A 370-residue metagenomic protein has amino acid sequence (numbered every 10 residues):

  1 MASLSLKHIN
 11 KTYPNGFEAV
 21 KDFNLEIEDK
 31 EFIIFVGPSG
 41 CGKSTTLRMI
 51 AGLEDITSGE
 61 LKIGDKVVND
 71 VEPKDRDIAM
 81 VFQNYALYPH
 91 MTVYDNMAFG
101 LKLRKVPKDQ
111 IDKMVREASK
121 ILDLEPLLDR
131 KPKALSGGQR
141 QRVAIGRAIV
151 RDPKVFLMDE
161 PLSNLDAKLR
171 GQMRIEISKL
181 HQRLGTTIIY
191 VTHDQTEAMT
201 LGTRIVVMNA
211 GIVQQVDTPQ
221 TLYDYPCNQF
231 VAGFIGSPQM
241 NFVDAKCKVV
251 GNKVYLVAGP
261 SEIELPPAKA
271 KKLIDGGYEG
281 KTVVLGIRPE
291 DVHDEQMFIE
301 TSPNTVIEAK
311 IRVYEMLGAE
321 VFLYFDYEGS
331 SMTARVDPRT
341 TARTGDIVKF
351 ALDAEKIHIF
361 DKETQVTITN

Functional and structural regions predicted by a protein language model:
G16-E18: Short coil-to-beta microelement around the adenine-binding A-loop and adjacent beta1/P-loop entry of ABC ATPase
V36-P38: The feature captures the beta-strand-to-loop junction immediately N-terminal to the Walker
A51: Helix-to-loop junction immediately C-terminal to a conserved catalytic motif
T57-E60, Q110, A210, I357: Conserved coupling/switch loops of ABC nucleotide-binding domains, chiefly the family-specific signature
G59-V67: Conserved ABC transporter NBD signature motif
P73-F234: ABC ATPase nucleotide-binding domains
K253-I311, T341-N370: Glycine/charge-rich catalytic "coupling/switch" loops of P-loop NTPases
